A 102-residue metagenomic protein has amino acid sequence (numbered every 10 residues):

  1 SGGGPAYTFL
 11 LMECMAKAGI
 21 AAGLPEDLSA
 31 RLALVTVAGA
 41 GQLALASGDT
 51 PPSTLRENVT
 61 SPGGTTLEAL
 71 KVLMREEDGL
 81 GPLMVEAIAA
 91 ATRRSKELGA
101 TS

Functional and structural regions predicted by a protein language model:
S1-I20, R31-L45, G64: Active-site-proximal catalytic alpha-helix in oxidoreductases
S1-Y7, L24-L28, D49-R56, A100: Conserved Rossmann-fold dehydrogenase catalytic segment
A16-R31, D78-L83: Phosphate-handling active-site elements
L34-S102: NAD(P)-dependent Rossmann-like dehydrogenase/reductase catalytic/cofactor-binding core
